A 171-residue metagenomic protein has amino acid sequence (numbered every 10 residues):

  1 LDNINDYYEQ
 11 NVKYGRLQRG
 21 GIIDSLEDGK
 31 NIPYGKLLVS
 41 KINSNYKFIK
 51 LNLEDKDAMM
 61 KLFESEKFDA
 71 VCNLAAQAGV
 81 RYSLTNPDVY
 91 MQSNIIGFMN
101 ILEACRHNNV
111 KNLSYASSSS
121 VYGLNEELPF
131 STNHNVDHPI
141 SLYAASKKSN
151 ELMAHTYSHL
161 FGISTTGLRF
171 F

Functional and structural regions predicted by a protein language model:
L1-F171: N-terminal Rossmann-like NAD(P)+-binding domain of SDR-like oxidoreductases, especially those catalyzing
